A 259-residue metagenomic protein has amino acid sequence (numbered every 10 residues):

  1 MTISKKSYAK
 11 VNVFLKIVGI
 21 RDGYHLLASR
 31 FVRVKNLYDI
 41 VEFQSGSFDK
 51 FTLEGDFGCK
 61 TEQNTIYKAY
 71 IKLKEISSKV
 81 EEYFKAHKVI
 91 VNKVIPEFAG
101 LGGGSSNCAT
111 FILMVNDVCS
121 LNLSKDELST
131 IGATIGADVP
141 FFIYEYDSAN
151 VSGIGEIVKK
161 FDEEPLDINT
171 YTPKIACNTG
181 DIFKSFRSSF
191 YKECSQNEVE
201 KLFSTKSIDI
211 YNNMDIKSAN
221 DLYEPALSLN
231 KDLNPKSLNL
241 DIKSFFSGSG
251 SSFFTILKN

Functional and structural regions predicted by a protein language model:
M1-A99, D117-E127, S148, D162-E164 (+1 more regions): ATP-binding N-lobe of GHMP and related small-molecule kinases
K10, Y24-L27, I66-Y70, C108 (+5 more regions): A general structural signal for well-ordered alpha-helical segments in protein cores
L15, D39-F43, D138-I143, A149-N150 (+1 more regions): Short beta-strand scaffold segments in enzyme catalytic cores
F51, F142-S244, I256-N259: Conserved, helical-rich catalytic subdomain that frames metal- and/or nucleotide-binding sites in enzyme alpha/beta
Y67-A86, L113-M114, I216-P235: A short, flexible low-complexity segment enriched in Lys/Arg and Gly/Pro that occurs in N-terminal basic tails
I90-D117, A137, K243-F253: Glycine/serine-rich anion-binding loops at beta->alpha junctions that coordinate negatively charged ligand groups
C108, I112-G153: Contiguous, small/hydrophobic- and glycine-enriched helical/loop subdomains that border and often "cap" functional
